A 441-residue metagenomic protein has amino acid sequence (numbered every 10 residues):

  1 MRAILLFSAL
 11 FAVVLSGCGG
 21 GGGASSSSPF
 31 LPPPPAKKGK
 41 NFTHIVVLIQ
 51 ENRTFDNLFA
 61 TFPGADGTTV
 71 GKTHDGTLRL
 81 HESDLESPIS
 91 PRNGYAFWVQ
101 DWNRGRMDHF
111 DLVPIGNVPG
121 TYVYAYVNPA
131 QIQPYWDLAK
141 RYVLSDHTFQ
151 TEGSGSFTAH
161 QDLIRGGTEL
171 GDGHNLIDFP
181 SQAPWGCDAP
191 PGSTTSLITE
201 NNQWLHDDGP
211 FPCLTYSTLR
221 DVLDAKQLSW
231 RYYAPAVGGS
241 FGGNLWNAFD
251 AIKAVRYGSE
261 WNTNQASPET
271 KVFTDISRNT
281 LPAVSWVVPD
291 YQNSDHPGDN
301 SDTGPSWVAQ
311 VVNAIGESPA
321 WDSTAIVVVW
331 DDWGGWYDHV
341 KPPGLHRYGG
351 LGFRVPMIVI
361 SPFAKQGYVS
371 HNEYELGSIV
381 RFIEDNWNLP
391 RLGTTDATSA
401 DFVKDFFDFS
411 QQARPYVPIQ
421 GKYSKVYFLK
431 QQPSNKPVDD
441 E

Functional and structural regions predicted by a protein language model:
M1-F7: Bacterial N-terminal signal peptides that target proteins for export
V14-G17: C-terminal motif of bacterial Sec signal peptides marking the signal peptidase cleavage site
G20-E441: N-terminal pro-sequences and low-complexity stem/linker regions of secreted or lumenal proteins
